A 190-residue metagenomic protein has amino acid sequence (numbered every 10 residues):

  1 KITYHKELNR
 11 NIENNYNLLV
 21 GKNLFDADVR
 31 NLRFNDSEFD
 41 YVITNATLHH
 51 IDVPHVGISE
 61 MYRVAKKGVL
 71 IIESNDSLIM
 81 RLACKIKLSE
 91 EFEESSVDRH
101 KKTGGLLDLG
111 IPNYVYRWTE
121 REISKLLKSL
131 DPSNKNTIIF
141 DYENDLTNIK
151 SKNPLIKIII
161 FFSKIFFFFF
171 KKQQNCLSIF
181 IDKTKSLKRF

Functional and structural regions predicted by a protein language model:
K1-N31: Class I SAM-dependent methyltransferase SAM/SAH-binding core
N31-D36, D52: Short conserved loop adjoining the S-adenosyl-L-methionine
I43: A conserved beta-strand element that flanks and buttresses the S-adenosyl-L-methionine
T47-H50: Active-site recognition of the HExxH zinc-binding catalytic motif
H55-V69: A short glycine-rich, Lys/Arg-flanked "PGG" loop and its adjoining helix->strand segment in the class I
K67-H100: Conserved class I S-adenosyl-L-methionine
P112-D141: Short alpha-helix
I139-F190: Conserved Class I S-adenosyl-L-methionine
